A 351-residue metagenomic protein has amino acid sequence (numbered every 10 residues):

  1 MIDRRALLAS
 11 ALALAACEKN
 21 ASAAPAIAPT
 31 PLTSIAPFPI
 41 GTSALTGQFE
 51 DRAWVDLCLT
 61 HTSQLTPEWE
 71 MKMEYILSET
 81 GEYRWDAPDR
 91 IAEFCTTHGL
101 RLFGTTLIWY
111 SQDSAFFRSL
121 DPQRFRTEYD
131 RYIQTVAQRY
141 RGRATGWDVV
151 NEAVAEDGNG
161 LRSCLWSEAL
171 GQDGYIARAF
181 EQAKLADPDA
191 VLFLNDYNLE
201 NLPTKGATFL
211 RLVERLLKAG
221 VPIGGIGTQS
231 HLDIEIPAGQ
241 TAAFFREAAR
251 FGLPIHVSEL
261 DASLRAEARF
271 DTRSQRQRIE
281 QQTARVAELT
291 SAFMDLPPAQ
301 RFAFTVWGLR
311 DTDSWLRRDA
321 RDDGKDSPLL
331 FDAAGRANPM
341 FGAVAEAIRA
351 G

Functional and structural regions predicted by a protein language model:
M1-K19: N-terminal secretory signal peptides and thylakoid transit peptides that target proteins across membranes
K19-S43: C-terminal segment of N-terminal export signals and the immediately downstream linker at the start of the mature
S34-D89, F94, R101, T106-L120: N-terminal substrate-binding region of glycoside hydrolase catalytic domains
S43-W54, M73-D86, V154-E156, L199-T208 (+2 more regions): Acidic-and-aromatic substrate-binding clefts and catalytic sites of carbohydrate-active enzymes
L65, C95, W147, I226 (+2 more regions): Conserved, mostly hydrophobic/aromatic
T66-E70, P88-A169, D173-V191, Y197-L199 (+1 more regions): Substrate-binding cleft and catalytic face of glycoside hydrolase catalytic domains, especially the flexible beta-alpha
D148, E152-G158, R162-A169, Q240-E247 (+1 more regions): Aromatic-rich peripheral "rim/lid" segments of glycoside hydrolase catalytic domains that contact and position glycan
D173-R178, L185, D189-V191, G206-R211 (+3 more regions): Glycoside hydrolase catalytic-domain groove-lining segments
